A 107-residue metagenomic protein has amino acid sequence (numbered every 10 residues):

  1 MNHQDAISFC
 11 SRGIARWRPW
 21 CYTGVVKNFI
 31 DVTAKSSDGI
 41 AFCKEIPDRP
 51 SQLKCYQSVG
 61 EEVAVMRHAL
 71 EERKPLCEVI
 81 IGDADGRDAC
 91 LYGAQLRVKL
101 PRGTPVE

Functional and structural regions predicted by a protein language model:
M1-E107: Non-catalytic tandem-repeat scaffold regions and their flanking low-complexity/translocation tails
